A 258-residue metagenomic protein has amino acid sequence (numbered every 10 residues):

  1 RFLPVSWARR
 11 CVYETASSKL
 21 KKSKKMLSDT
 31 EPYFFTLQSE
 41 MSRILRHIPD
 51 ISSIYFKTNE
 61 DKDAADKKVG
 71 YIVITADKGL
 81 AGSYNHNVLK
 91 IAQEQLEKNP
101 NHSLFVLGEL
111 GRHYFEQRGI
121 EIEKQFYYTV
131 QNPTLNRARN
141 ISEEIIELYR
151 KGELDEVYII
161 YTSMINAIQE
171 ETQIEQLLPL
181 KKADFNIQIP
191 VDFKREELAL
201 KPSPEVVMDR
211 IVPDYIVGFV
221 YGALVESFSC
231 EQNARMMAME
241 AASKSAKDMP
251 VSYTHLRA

Functional and structural regions predicted by a protein language model:
R10-R257: C-terminal beta-strand-loop-alpha-helix "lid" module of Rossmann-like NAD(P)-dependent dehydrogenases
